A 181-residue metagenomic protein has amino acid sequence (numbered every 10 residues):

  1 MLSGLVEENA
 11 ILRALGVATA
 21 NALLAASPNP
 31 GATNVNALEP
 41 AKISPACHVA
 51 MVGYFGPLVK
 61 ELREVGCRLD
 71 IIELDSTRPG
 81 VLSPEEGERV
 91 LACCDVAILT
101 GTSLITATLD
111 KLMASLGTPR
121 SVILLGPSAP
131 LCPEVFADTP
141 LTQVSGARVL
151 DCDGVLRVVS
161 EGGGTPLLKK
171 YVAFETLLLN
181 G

Functional and structural regions predicted by a protein language model:
M1-G56, E61-R63, V159, T176-G181: Electropositive, gly/pro-rich neighborhoods at or near active sites that engage anionic ligands
A32-A37, S76-E86, L104-T106: Active-site glycine-rich loop that binds ribose-phosphate moieties when present
A50, V96-T100, I123: Structural motif
E61, T108-S115, V135: A short acidic, amphipathic alpha-helical/loop segment
G66-P79: NAD(P)-binding Rossmann-fold cofactor-contacting core
C67, G117-S121, L141: A short helix->loop->beta-strand "cap" motif at the edges of active sites that frequently abuts
L91-A92: A short, aliphatic-rich alpha-helical micro-motif
I123-G181: C-terminal functional extensions of proteins
